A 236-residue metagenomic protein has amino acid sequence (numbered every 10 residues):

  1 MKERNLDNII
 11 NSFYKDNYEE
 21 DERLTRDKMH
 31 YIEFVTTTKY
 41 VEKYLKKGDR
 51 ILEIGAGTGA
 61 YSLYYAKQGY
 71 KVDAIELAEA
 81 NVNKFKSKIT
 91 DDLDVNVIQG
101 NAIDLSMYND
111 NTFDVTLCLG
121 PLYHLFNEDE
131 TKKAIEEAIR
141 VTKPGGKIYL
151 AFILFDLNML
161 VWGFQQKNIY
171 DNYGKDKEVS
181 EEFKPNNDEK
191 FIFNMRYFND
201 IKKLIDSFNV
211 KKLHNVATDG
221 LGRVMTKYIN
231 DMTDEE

Functional and structural regions predicted by a protein language model:
M1-K47, A60: Conserved class I S-adenosyl-L-methionine
A60-D104: Class I SAM-dependent methyltransferase SAM/SAH-binding core
S106-T116: A short acidic, Gly/Pro-enriched loop at the edge of an enzyme's catalytic core that lines a small-molecule cofactor
V115-D129: A short SAM/SAH-binding and catalytic strip from SAM-dependent methyltransferases
K132-P144: A short glycine-rich, Lys/Arg-flanked "PGG" loop and its adjoining helix->strand segment in the class I
Y149-D176: Conserved class I S-adenosyl-L-methionine
I192-N209: Short alpha-helix
H214-E236: A C-terminal cap/extension of S-adenosyl-L-methionine-dependent methyltransferases that defines the acceptor-substrate
